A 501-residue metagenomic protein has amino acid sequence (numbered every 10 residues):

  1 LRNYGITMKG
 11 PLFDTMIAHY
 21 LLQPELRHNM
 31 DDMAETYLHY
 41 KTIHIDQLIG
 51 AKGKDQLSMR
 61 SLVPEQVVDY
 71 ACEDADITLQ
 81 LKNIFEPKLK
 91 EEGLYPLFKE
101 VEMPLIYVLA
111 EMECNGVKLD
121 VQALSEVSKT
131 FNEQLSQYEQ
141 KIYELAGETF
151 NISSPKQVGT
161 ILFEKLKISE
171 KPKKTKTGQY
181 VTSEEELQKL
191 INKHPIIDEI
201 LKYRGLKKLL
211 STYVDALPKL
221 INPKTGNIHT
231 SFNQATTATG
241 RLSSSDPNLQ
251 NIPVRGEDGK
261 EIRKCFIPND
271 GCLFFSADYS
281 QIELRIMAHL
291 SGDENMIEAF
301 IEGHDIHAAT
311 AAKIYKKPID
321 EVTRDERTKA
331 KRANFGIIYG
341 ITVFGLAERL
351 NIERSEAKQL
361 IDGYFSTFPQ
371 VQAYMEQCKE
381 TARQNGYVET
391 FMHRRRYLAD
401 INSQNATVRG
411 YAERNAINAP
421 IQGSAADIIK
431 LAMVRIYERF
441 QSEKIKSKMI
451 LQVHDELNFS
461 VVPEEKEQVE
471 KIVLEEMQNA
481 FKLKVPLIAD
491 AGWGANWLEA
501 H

Functional and structural regions predicted by a protein language model:
R2-N3, F13, E25-N29, M33 (+11 more regions): Conserved "right-hand" nucleotidyltransferase catalytic core of DNA-directed polymerases
T7-L22, Y37, G303-H307: Conserved beta-strand -> loop -> alpha-helix junction used to position metal-binding or nucleic-acid-contacting
L57-R60, Y107, C114, N222-T225 (+6 more regions): Conserved catalytic core of nucleic-acid polymerases
E133, Q137-Q140, E144-I197, S366-N418 (+1 more regions): C-terminal polymerase-core module
N151-S153, K448-V453: Short beta-strand
D258-L273, Q441: A short acidic-Thr-Gly-centered motif at the start of a beta-strand
S276, E283-Y315, R395-R409: Metal-dependent catalytic core segments for phosphate chemistry
E456-V461: Short beta-strand->loop micro-motif that forms the acidic, two-metal-ion catalytic signature in nucleotide-processing
